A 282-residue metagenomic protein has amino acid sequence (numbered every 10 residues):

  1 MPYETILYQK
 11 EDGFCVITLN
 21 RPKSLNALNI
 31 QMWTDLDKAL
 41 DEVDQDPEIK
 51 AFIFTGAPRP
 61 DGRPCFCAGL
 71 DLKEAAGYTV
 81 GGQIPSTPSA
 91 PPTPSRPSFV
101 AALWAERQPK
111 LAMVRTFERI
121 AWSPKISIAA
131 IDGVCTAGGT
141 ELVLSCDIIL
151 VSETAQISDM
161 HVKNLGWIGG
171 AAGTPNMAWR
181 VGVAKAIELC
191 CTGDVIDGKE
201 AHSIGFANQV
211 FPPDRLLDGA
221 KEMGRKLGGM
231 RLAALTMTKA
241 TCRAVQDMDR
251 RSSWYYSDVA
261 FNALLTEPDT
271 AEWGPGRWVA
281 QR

Functional and structural regions predicted by a protein language model:
M1-D12, A57, D61-R63, G69 (+6 more regions): C-terminal alpha-helix plus adjacent terminal tail
M1-R63, A76-G77: Conserved CoA-thioester-binding segment of acyl-CoA-metabolizing enzymes
Y3, D46, S123-P124, E267: Acidic-histidine catalytic/liganding microenvironments
I17, R21, D35-L36, F54 (+5 more regions): Terminal peptide-recognition signature
S24, G56-T116, G166: Glycine- (often His-adjacent) and acidic-residue-rich active-site loop that binds/positions the CoA thioester
M32-D35, A112, L216, S257: Hydrophobic alpha-helical membrane-association signature
A112, T116, G173-N176, K185 (+3 more regions): Hydrophobic alpha-helical segments typical of transmembrane helices and their membrane-interface/capping positions
E118-L232: Crotonase-fold acyl-CoA enzyme core
